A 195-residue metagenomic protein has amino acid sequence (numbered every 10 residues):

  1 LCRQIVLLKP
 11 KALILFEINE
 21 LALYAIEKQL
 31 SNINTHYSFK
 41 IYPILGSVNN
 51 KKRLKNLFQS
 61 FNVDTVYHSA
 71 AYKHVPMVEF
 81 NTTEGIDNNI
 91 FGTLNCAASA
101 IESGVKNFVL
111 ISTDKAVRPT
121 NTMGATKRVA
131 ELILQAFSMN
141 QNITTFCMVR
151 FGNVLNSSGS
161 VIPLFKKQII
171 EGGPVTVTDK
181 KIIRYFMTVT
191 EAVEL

Functional and structural regions predicted by a protein language model:
Q4-I5: Aromatic pocket-lining residues of Rossmann-like dinucleotide-binding sites
P10-K11, F58, N62-Y67, V75 (+1 more regions): Proline-aspartate-enriched helix->loop->beta-strand connector
N19-A22: Helix N-cap at the beta1-alpha1 junction of Rossmann-like dinucleotide-binding domains, i.e., the first residues
S31, A98-I101, T122-L195: NAD(P)-dependent short-chain dehydrogenase/reductase
Y42-T65: Conserved Rossmann-fold cofactor-binding substructure of NAD(P)-dependent oxidoreductases
P43, G85, F108, F146-V149: Hydrophobic/aromatic anchor residues within beta-strands of the central parallel beta-sheet of Rossmann-like
I44-L45, D87, D179: Conserved residues in the N-terminal Rossmann fold of short-chain dehydrogenase/reductase
H68, Y72-E131, A136: Conserved Rossmann-fold NAD(P)-dependent oxidoreductase catalytic core, especially the SDR/UDP-sugar
